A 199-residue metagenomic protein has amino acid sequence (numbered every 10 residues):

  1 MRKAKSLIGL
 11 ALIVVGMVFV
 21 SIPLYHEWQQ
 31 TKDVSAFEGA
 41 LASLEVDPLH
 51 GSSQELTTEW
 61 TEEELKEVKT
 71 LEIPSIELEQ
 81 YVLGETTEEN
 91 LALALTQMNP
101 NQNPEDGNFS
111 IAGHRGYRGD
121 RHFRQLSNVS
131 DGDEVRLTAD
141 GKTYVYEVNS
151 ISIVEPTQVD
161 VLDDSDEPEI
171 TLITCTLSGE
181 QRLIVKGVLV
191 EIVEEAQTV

Functional and structural regions predicted by a protein language model:
M1-K5: Positively charged n-region of N-terminal signal peptides that target proteins for export
S6-K142, Y146-V199: Solvent-exposed, non-transmembrane regions of membrane-associated and secreted proteins
